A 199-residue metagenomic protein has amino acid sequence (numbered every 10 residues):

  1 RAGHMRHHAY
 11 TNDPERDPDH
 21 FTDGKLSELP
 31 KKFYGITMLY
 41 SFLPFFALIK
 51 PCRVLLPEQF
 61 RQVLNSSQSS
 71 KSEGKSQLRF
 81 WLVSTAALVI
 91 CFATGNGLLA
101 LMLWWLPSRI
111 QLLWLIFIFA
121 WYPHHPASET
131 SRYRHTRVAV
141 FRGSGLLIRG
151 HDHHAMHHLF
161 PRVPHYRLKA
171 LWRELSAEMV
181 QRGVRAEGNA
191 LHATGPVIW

Functional and structural regions predicted by a protein language model:
R1-W105, R162-W199: Non-catalytic, topology-defining segments of multipass membrane proteins
A2-N12, F119-P126, I148-V163: Histidine-centered catalytic micro-motifs
A47-L48, W105-S131: Transmembrane alpha-helical segments that form the membrane-embedded catalytic/substrate-channel core of multi-pass
L78, G143-I148: A generic short alpha-helical patch detector that favors 3-5-residue windows in or near N-terminal regions
T85, G97, L113-L115, L146-I148: Short hydrophobic "helix-edge" motifs at membrane interfaces and signal-peptide entry regions
W104, Y133, H158: Short, glycine/charged-rich beta-strand-loop motifs at protein surfaces that mediate ligand recognition and catalysis
L112, G150, Y166-K169: A structural signal for well-ordered alpha-helical segments within the folded catalytic domains of diverse enzymes
S131-G145: Membrane-cytosol interface motif
